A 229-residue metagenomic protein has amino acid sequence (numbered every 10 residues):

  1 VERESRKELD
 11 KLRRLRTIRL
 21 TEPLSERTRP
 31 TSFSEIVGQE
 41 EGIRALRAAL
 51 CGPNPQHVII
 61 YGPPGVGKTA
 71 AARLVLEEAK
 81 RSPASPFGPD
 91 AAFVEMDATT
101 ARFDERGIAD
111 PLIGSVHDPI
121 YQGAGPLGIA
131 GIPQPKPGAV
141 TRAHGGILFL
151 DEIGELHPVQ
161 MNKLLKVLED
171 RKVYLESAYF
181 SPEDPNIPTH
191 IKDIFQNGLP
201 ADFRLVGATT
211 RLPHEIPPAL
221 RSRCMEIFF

Functional and structural regions predicted by a protein language model:
V1-R19: Interdomain "pre-motor" coupling segment immediately N-terminal to P-loop NTPase/helicase cores
R19-P63: Pre-Walker A (pre-P-loop) alpha-helix and adjacent loop at the N terminus of AAA/AAA+ ATPase modules, a conserved
L46-A49, A109-P111, S115-I147, T189-Q196: Conserved alpha-helical scaffold flanking the Walker A/P-loop in AAA+ ATPase domains
L50-A101: Walker A/P-loop
A91, A201-D202, E215-F229: A short helix-turn-beta junction within AAA+ P-loop NTPase domains corresponding to the substrate/partner-engaging
F103-I113, P135-E169, E176, P213-S222: Conserved AAA+/SF3 P-loop NTPase catalytic/coupling segment centered on the Walker-B
H117-Y121, P137, V159-G198: Conserved catalytic/switch belt of AAA+ P-loop NTPases
L148-L150, L175-Y179, E183, F203-T209: Structural recognition of the conserved hydrophobic beta-strand(s) that form the central parallel beta-sheet of P-loop
